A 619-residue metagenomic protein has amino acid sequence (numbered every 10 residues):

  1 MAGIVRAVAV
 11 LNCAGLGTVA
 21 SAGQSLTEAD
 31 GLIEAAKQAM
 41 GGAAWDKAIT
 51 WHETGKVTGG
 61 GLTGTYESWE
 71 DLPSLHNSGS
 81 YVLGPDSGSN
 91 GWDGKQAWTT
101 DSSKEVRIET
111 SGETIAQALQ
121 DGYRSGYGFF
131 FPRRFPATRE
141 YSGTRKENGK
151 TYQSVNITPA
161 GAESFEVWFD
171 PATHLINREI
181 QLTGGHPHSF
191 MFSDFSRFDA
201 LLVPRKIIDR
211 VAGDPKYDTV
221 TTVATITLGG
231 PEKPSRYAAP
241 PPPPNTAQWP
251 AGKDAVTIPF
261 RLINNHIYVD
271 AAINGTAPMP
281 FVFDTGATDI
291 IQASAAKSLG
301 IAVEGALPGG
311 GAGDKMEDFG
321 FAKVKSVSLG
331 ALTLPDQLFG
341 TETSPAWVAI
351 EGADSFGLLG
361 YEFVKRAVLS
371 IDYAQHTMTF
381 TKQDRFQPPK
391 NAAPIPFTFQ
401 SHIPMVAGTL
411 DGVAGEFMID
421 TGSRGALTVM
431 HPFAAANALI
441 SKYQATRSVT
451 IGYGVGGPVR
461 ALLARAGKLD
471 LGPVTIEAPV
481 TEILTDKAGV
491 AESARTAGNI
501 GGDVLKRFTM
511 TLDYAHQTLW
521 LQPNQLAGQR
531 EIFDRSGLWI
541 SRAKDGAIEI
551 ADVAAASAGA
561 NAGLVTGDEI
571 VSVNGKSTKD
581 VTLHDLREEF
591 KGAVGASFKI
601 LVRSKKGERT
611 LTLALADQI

Functional and structural regions predicted by a protein language model:
R6-G17: Bacterial N-terminal signal peptides
Q24-E34, Q38, A44, Q96-F165 (+5 more regions): Flexible, processing/modification-adjacent segments and terminal tails in exported/periplasmic/extracellular proteins
G31-V106, P136-E140, K146, F281: N-terminal mature ectodomain segment of secretory-pathway/periplasmic proteins
K47-T54, P73-G79, N148-N156, H174-R178 (+3 more regions): Short, hydrophobic/aromatic-rich segments at coil-to-beta transitions
V57-T58, S80-L83, D101-S103, I157-A160 (+2 more regions): Beta-turn initiation residues at beta-strand->coil junctions
E70, N90-G94, Y141, R145-E147 (+3 more regions): Aromatic-rich beta-strand edge motifs centered on tyrosine
P85-D86, G161-S164, G185, S189-F190 (+2 more regions): Short, small/polar residue-rich loop motifs at catalytic or cofactor-binding pockets
W168, S193-I619: Pepsin/retropepsin-fold aspartyl endopeptidases
